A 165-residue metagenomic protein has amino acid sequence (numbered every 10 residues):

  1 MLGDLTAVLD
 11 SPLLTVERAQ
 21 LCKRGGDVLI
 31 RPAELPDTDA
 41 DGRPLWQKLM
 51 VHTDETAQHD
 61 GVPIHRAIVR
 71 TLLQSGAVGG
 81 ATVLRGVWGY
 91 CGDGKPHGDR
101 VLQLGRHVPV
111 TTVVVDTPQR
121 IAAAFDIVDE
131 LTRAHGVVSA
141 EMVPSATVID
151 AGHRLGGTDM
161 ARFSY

Functional and structural regions predicted by a protein language model:
M1-Y165: Positively charged, small/polar-rich N-terminal and surface patches that mediate targeting and assembly and bind
